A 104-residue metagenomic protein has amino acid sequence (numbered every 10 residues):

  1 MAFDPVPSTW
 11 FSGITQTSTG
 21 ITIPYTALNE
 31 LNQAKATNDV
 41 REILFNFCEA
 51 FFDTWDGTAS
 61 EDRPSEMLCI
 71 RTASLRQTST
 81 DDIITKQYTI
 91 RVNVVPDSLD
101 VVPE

Functional and structural regions predicted by a protein language model:
M1-E104: Viral virion structural and adsorption modules
